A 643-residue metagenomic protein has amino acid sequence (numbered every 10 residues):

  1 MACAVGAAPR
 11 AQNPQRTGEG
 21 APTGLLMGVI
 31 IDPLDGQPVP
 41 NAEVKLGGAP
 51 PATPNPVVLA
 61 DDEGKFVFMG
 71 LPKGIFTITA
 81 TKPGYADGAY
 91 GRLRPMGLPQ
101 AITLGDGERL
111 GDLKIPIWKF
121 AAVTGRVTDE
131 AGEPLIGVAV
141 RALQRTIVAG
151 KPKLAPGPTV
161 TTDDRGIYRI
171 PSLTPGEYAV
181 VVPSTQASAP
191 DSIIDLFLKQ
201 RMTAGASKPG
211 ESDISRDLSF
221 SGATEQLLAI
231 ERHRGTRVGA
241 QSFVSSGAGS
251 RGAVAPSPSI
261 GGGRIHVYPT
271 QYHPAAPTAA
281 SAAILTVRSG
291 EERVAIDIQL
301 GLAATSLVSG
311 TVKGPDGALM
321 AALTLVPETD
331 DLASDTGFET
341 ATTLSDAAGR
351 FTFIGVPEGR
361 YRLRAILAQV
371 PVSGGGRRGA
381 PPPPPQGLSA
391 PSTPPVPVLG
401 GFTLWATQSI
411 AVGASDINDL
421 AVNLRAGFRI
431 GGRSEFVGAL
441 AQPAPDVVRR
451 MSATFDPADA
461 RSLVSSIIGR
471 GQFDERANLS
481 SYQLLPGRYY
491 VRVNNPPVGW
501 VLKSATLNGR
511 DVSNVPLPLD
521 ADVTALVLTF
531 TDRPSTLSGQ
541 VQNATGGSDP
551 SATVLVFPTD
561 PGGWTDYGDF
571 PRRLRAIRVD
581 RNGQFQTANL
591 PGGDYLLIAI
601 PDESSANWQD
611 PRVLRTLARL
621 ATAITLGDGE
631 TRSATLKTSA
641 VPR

Functional and structural regions predicted by a protein language model:
M1-R643: Long luminal/extracellular ectodomains of secretory-pathway precursor proteins
